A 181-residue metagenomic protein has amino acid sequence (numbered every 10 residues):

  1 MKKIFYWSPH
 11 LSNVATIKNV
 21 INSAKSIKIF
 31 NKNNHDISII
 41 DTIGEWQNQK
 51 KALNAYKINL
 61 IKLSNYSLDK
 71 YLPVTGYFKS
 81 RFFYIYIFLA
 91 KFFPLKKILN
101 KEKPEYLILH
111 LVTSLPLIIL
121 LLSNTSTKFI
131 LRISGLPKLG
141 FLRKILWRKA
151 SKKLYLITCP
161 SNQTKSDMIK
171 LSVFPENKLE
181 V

Functional and structural regions predicted by a protein language model:
M1-F5: Extreme N-terminal starter segment of soluble prokaryotic enzymes
W7-V14, S26-F82: N-terminal strand-loop element at the rim of the active site of nucleotide-sugar-dependent glycosyltransferases
T16, T42, L109-L111, I157-S161: Replace "coordinates the UDP/GDP/TDP-sugar" with "coordinates nucleotide-activated sugar donors
E45-W46, T113-S114, Q163-K165: Alpha-helix capping/helix-boundary segments
K79, L99, I130-T158: A conserved, positively charged/aromatic
I87-K91, L109-L115, I133: Short His-centered aromatic/hydrophobic patch
K103-E105: Proline-aspartate-enriched helix->loop->beta-strand connector
L154-L179: A short, active-site helix/loop in glycosyltransferases that binds the activated sugar's phosphate group
